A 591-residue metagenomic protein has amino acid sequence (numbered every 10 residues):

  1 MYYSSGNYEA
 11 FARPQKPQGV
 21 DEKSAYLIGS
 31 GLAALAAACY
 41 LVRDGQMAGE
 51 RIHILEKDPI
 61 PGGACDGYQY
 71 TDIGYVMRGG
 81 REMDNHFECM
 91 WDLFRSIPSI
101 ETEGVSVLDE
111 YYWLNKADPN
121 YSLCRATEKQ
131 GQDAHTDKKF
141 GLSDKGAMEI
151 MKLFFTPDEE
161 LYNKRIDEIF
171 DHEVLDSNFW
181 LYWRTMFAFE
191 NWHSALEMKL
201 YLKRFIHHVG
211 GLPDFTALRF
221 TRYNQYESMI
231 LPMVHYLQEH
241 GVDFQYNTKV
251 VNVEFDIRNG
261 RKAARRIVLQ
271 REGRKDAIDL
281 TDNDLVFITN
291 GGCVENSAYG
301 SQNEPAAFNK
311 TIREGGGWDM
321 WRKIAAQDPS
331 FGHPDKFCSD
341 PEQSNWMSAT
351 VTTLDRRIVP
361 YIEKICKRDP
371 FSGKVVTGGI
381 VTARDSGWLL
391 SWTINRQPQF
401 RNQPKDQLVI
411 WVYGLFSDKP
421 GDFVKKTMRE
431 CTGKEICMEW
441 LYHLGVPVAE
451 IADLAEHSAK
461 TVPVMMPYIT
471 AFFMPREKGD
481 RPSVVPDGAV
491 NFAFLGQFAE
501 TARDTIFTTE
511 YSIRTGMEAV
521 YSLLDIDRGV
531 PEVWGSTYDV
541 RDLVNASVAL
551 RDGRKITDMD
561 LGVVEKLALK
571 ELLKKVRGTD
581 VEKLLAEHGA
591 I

Functional and structural regions predicted by a protein language model:
M1-A25, R43-R51, L550-I591: Extreme N-terminal leader/targeting segments of oxidoreductases
G29-L32: Glycine-rich Rossmann-fold phosphate-binding loop(s) that bind the pyrophosphate of adenine dinucleotide cofactors
V42-Y70: Glycine-rich FAD pyrophosphate-binding loop
D72-W113: Conserved FAD-binding subdomain of flavin-dependent enzymes
I100-H207, L218-F220: Rossmann-like flavin
G104-Y112, R528-Y538: Short, glycine/acidic-rich hinge or "gate" loops at secondary-structure transitions that mediate conformational
K203-L285, T289-G291, N303-E304, N309-W318: Helical element adjacent to the flavin cofactor pocket in flavoenzyme catalytic cores
H207-T221, N283-L285, N290-T515, Y521-G535: C-terminal segments that line or cap access tunnels to active or ligand-binding sites in enzymes and enzyme-associated
